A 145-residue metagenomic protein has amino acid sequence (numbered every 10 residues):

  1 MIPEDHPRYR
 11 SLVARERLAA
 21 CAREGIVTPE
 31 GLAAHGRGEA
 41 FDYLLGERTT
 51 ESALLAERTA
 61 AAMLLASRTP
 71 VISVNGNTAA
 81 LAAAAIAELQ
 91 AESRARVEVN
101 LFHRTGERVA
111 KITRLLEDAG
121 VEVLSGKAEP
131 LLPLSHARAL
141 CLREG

Functional and structural regions predicted by a protein language model:
M1-R96, E107-R108: Electropositive, gly/pro-rich neighborhoods at or near active sites that engage anionic ligands
I72-V74, V97-N100, V123-K127: General beta-strand structural signal in soluble alpha/beta enzymes
H103-R108, L131-L132: Short gly/pro/ser/thr-enriched loop/turn and capping motifs at secondary-structure boundaries
I112-G145: An acidic, phosphate/nucleotide-engaging active-site surface
